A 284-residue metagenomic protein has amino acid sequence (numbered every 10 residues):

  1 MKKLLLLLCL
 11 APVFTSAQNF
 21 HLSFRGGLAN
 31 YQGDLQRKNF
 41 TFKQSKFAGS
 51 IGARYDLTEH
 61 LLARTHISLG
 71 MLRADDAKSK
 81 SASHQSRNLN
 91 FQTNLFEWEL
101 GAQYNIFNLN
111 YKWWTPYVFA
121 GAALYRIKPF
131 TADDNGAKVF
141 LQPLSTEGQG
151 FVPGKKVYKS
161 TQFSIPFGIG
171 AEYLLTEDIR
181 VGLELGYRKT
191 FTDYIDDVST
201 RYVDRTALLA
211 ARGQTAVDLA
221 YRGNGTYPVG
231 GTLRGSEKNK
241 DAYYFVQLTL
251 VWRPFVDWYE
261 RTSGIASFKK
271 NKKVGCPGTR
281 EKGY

Functional and structural regions predicted by a protein language model:
M1-F24: Bacterial Sec-dependent N-terminal signal peptides
A17-D56, P129, A242-Q247, V251-W258 (+1 more regions): Short glycine/proline- and aromatic-enriched beta-strand/turn motifs that initiate or cap beta-hairpins
A17-N19, H60, N108-T115, T176-D178 (+1 more regions): Short loop/turn motifs that connect adjacent beta-strands in outer-membrane beta-barrel proteins
F24, I51-Y55, L100-Y104, A120-A122 (+3 more regions): Residues on the lipid-exposed face of transmembrane beta-strands in outer-membrane beta-barrel proteins
Q32-F40, S83-F91, F151-V157, L233-S236: Extracellular loop and loop/strand-boundary signature of outer-membrane beta-barrel proteins
K43-F47, N94-W98, W114, K159-I165 (+1 more regions): Residues that define the transmembrane beta-barrel architecture of outer-membrane proteins
L61-P143: Gram-negative (and chloroplast) outer-membrane scaffold detector with strong preference for beta-barrel transmembrane
G121-D241: Outer-membrane beta-barrel transmembrane domain signature
